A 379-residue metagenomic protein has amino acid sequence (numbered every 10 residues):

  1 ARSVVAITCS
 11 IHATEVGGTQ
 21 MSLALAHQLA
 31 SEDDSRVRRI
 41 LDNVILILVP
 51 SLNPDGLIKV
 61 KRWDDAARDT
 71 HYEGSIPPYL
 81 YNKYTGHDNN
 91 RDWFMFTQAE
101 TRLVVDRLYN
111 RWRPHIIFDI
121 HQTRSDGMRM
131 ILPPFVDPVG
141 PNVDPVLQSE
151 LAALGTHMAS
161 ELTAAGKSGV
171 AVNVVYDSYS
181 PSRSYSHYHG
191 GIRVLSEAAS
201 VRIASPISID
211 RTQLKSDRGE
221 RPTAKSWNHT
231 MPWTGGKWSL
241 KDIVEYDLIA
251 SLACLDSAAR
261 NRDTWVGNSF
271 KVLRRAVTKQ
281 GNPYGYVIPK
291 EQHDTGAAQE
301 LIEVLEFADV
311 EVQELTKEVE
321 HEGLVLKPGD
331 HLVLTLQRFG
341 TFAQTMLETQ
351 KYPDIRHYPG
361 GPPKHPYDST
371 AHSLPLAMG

Functional and structural regions predicted by a protein language model:
A1-V16, A24-D33, V37-V44, T85 (+8 more regions): Intrinsic-disorder/low-complexity accessory segments
T8-C9, V49-S51, I117-I120: Active-site neighborhood of phospho(di)ester-bond hydrolases with catalytic His/Asp-centered motifs
I11-A13, P50-G56, W93-M95, R124: Acidic, glycine-rich active-site loops and adjacent beta-strand->loop/helix elements that engage anionic groups
G17-Q20, L57-D64, E73, T101 (+3 more regions): Short, solvent-exposed loop/turn and secondary-structure capping segments
L41-V60, L326-P328: Short, conserved secondary-structure transition motifs
I58-N82, G86: Active-site-proximal cap/loop segments of hydrolase catalytic domains
I120-T123, A198: Short, well-ordered beta-to-alpha junction loops that form the rim of enzyme active sites and present histidine/acidic
